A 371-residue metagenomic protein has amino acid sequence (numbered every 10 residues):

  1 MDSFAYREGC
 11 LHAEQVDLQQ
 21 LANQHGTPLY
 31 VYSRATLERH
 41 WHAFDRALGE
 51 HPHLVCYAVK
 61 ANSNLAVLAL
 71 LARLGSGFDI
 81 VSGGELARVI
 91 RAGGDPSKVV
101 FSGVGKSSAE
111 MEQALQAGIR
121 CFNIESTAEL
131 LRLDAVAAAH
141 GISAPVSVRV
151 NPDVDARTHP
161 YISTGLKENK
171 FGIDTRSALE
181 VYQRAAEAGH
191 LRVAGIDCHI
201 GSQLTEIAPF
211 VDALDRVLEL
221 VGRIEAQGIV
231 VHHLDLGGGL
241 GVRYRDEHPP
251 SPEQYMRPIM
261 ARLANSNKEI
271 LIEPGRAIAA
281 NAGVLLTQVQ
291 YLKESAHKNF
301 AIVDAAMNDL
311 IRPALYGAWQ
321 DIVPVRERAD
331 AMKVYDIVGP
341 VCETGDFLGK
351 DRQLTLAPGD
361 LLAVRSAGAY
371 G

Functional and structural regions predicted by a protein language model:
M1-A144, E187-R192, E219-G222, A226 (+1 more regions): A charged N-terminal "starter" segment
D17, S33-T36, H40, S63-V67 (+18 more regions): General structural feature for long, well-ordered alpha-helical segments within catalytic domains of soluble enzymes
A22, P258, N267-G371: Charged (often Lys/Glu-rich) extended helix/loop segments that serve as interaction or gating elements
L37, K60, S82, A114 (+7 more regions): Conserved, mostly hydrophobic/aromatic
C56, P145, H233, E269 (+1 more regions): Hydrophobic "anchor" residues on beta-strands that sit immediately upstream of conserved functional sites
A61-S63, G84-E85, G105-K106, S126-A128 (+5 more regions): Active-site-proximal loop/turn and secondary-structure-junction residues that shape catalytic pockets, frequently
F78-D79, V99, F122, I196 (+3 more regions): Hydrophobic residues within beta-strands of alpha/beta enzymes
V136, P152-Y291, L348: Active-site loop/helix belt of alpha/beta enzymes
